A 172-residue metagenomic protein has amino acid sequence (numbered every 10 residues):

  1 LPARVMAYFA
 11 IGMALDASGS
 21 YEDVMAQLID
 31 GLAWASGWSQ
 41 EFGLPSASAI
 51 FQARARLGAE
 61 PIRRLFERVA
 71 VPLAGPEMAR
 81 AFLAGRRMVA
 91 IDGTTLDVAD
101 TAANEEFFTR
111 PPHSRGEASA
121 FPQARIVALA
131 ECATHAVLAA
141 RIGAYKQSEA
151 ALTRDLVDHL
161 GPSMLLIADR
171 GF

Functional and structural regions predicted by a protein language model:
L1-F172: Conserved, well-structured functional cores that handle cations and Mg-NTP chemistry
